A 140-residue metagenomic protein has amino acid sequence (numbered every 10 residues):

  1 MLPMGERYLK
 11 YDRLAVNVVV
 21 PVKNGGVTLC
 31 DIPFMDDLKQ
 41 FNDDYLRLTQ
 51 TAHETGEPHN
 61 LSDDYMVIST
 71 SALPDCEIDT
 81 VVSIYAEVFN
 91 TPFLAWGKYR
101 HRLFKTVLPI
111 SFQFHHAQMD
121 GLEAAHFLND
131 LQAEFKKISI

Functional and structural regions predicted by a protein language model:
M1-V16: Hydrophobic "lid/gating" helix adjacent to the active-site nucleophile that controls access to an acyl-thioester pocket
Y8-K10, S62, R102: A short beta-turn/loop motif at secondary-structure boundaries
V16-V22, W96-R100: Short beta-strand elements
V18, L94, I110-F112: A structural signal for short, well-ordered beta-strand segments
V20-C76: Helical lid/core segments from catalytic subdomains that handle acyl or acyl-like groups
L48, L73, W96-R100, H126-N129 (+1 more regions): Terminal, compositionally biased segments used for targeting/anchoring and flexible tails
Y65-V107: Flexible, Gly/Pro-enriched loop and linker segments at secondary-structure and domain junctions
T106-I140: C-terminal structured interaction module
